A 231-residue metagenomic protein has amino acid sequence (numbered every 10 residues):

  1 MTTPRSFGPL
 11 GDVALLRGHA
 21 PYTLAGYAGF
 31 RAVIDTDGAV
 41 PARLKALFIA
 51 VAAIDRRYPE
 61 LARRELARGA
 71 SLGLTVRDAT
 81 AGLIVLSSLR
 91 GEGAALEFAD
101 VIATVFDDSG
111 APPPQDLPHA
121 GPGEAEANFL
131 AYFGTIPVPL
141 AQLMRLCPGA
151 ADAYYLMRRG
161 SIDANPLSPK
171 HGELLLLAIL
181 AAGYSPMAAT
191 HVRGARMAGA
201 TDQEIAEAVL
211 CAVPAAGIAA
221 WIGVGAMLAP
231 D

Functional and structural regions predicted by a protein language model:
M1-L44, R56, E60, A67-S71 (+3 more regions): Acidic, glycine/proline-rich low-complexity segments that act as flexible tails and inter-domain linkers
K45-E60, H171-P186: Amphipathic, charged-and-aliphatic alpha-helical interface segments that function as noncatalytic docking
V51, G82-L86, V101, L177-A178 (+1 more regions): Short acidic/histidine-centered micro-motifs embedded in hydrophobic/aromatic stretches that mark compact functional
I54-R57, V85-E92, A181-A182, C211-I218: A short structural micro-motif
E65-F98: Hydrophobic/aromatic-rich structural module bridging two neighboring secondary-structure elements via a short loop
P114-P118, A206, L210-A216: Alpha-helical transmembrane segments and their immediate juxtamembrane flanks in integral membrane proteins
M197, Q203-E204: C-terminal structured interaction module
